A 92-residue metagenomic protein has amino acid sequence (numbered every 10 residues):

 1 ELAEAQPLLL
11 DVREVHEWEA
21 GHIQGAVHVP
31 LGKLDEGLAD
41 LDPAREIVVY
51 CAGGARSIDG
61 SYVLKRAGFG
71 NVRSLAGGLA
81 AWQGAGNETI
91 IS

Functional and structural regions predicted by a protein language model:
E1-L8, V12-S92: Rhodanese-like catalytic fold shared by cysteine-dependent sulfurtransferases and DSP/PTP-type phosphatases
